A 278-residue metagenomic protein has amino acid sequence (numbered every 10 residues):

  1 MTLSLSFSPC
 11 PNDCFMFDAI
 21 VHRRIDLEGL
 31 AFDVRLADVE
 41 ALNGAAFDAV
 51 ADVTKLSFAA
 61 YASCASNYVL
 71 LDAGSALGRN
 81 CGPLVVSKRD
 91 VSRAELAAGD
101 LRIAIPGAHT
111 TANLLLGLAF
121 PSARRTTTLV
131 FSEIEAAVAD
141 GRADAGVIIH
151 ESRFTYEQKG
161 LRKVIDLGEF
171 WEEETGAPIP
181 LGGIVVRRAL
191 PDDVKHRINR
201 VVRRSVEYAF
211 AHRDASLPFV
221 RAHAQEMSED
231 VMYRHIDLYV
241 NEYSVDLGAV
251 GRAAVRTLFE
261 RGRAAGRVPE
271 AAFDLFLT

Functional and structural regions predicted by a protein language model:
T2-H22, L36-A37, P83-A145, H150-E151 (+1 more regions): Bilobed "Venus flytrap"/periplasmic-binding protein-like clamshell domains and structurally analogous long
L3-S4, N67-S75, R102: A structural signal for short loop-to-beta-strand junctions that line the ligand-binding cleft of periplasmic/secreted
N12-M16, I25-S57: Extracytoplasmic small-molecule ligand-binding "clamshell" domains of the periplasmic binding protein/Venus flytrap
D38-E40, A49-A62, V130-F131, I148-F154: Beta->alpha turn/N-cap motifs
L70-R93, E172-A189: Hydrophobic/proline-rich hinge and linker segments of small-molecule sensing/allosteric domains, predominantly
S132-A222: Pocket-lining segment of extracytoplasmic ligand-binding domains
P191-R261: Secondary-structure end/capping motifs
R261-T278: Conserved C-terminal helix/tail region of periplasmic/extracytoplasmic solute-binding proteins
